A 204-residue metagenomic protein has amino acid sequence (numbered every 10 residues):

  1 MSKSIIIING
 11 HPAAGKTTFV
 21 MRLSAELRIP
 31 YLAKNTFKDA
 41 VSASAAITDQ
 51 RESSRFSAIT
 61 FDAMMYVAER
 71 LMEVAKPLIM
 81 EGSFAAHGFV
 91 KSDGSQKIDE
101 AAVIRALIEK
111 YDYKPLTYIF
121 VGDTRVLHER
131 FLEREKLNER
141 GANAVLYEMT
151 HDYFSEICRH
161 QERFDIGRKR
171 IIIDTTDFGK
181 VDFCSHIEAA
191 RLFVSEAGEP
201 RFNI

Functional and structural regions predicted by a protein language model:
S2-I5, A75-K76: Pre-Walker A (Motif I) flank of P-loop NTPase domains
I8: Hydrophobic anchor at the beta1->P-loop junction of P-loop NTPases
H11: P-loop (Walker A) phosphate-binding loop of NTP-binding proteins
G15: Conserved glycine(s) of the Walker
T18-E69: Conserved substrate/cofactor phosphate-moiety recognition/catalytic segment in nucleotide-dependent phosphotransferases
V74-I79, L116: Loop/turn-to-beta-strand initiation segments
F84-N138: ATP-dependent NMP and nucleoside kinases share a basic, alpha-helical "lid"
E133-C184, I204: Small-molecule kinase domains that catalyze NTP-dependent phosphoryl transfer to phosphate-bearing small molecules
